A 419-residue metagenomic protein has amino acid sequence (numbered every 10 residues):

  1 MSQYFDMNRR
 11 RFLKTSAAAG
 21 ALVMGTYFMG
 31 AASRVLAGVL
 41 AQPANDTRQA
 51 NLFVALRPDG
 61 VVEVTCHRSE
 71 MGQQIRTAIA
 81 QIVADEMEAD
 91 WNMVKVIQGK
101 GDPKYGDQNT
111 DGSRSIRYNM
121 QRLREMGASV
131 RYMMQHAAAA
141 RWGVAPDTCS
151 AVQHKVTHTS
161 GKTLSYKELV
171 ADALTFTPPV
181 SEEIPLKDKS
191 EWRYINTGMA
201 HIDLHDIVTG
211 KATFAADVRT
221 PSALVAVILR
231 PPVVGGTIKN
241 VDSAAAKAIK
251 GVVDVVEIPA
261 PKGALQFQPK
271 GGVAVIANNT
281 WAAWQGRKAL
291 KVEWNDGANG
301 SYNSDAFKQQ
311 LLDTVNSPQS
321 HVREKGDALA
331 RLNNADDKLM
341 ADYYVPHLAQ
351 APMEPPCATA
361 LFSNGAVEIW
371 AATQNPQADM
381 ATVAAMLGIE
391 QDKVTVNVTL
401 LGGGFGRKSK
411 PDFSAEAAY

Functional and structural regions predicted by a protein language model:
S2-Y419: Structural alpha/beta core scaffold segments of enzyme domains
